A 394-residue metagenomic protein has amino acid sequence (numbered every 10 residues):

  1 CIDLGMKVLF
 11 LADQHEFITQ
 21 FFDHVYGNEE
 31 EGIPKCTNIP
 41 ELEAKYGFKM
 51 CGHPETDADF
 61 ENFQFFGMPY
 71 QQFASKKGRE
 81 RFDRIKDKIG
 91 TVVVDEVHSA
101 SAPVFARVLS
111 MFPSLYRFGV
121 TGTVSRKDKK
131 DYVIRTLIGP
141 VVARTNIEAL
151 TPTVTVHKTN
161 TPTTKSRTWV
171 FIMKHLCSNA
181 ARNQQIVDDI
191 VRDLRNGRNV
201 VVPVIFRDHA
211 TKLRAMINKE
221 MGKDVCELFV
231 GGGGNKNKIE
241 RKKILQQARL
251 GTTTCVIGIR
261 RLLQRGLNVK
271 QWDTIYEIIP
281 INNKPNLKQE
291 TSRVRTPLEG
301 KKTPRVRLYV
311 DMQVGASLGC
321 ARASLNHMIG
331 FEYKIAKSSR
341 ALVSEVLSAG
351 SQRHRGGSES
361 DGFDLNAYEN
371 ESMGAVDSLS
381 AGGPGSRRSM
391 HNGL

Functional and structural regions predicted by a protein language model:
M6-V8, H15-E55, E220: Conserved helix-turn-beta segment of the N-terminal RecA-like "Helicase ATP-binding" lobe in SF1/SF2 helicases
V8-F17, L176-N183, D189-M216: Conserved strand-helix element at the start of the C-terminal RecA-like helicase core
Q14-H15, K45-D57, P69-S75, I205-D208 (+2 more regions): Conserved helicase motor
P54-K88, A102-R107: Conserved helix/coil segment N-terminal to the catalytic DExD/H
G90-T91, H98-T151: Post-DEXD/H (motif II) to motif III coupling segment of the RecA-like Helicase ATP-binding lobe
G139-P152, N160, T296-D361: A conserved SF2-helicase RecA2
R144-R198: Conserved interdomain linker/interface between the two RecA-like ATPase lobes of SF2 helicase motors
G231-H327: Conserved RecA-like P-loop NTPase helicase motor core
